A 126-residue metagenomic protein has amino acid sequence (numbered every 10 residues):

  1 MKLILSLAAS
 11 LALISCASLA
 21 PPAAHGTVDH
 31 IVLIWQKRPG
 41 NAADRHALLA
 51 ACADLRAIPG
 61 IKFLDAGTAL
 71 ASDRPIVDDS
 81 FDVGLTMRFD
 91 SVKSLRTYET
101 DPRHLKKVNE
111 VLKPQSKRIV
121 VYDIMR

Functional and structural regions predicted by a protein language model:
I4-S15: Bacterial N-terminal signal peptides
L13-D82, D90-R96, D123-R126: Short S/T/G/P-rich N-terminal loop/turn motif that feeds into the first structured element of a domain
H30, D101-H104: Histidine-centered active-site/metal-ligand motif
A53-R56, R103-V108: A common structural junction motif
R96-T100, V108-S116: Short, exposed beta-strand-loop hairpins at the edges of beta-sheets in extracellular/periplasmic proteins
